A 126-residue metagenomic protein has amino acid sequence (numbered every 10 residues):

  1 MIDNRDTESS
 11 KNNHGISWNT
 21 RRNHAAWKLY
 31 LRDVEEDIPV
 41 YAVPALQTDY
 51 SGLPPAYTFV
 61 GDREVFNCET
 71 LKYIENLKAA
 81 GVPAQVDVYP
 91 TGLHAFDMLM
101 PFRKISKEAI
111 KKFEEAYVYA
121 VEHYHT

Functional and structural regions predicted by a protein language model:
M1-T126: Alpha/beta-hydrolase superfamily serine-hydrolase fold, recognizing
